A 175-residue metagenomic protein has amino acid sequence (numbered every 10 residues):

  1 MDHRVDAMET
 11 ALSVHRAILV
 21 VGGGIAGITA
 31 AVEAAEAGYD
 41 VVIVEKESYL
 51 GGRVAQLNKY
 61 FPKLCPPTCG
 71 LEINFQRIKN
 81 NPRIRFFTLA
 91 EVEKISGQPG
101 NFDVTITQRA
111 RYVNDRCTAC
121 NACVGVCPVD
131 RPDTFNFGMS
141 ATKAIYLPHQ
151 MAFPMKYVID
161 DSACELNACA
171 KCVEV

Functional and structural regions predicted by a protein language model:
M1-M8, E47-I73, F87-R116, P128-E174: Non-heme iron-sulfur electron-transfer modules
A11-A26, V42: Beta1/beta-strand and adjacent pyrophosphate-binding region of the FAD-binding site in flavoprotein oxidoreductases
G24-A26, Y49, T118, A122: Residue-level detector of alpha-helix initiation sites
A31, A35-E36: Gly/Ala-rich phosphate-binding loop of Rossmann-like dinucleotide-binding domains, activating on the conserved
Y39: Short phosphate-binding/catalytic loops that engage adenosine nucleotides
F75-N80: Short, conserved catalytic or adaptor-binding loops enriched in Gly and charged residues
R83-R85: Conserved beta-strand segments of alpha/beta enzyme cores
